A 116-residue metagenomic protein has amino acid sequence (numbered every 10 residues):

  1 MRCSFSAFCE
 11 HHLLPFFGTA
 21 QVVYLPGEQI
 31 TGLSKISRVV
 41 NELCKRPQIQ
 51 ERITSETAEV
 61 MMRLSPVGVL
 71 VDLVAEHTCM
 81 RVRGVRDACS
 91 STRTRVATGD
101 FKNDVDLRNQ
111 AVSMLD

Functional and structural regions predicted by a protein language model:
M1-D116: A domain-level signal for the structural core that forms small-molecule/cofactor-binding pockets and catalytic centers
